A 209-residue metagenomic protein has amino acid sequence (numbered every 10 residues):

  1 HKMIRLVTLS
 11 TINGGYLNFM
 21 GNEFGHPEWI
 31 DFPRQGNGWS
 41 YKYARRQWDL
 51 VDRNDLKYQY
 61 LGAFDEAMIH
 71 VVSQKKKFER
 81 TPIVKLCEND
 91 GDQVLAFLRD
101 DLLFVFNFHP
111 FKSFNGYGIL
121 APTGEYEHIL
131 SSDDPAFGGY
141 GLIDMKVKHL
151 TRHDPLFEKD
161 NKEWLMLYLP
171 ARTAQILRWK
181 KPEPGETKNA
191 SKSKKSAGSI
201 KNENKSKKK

Functional and structural regions predicted by a protein language model:
K2, V7, T11-N18, N22-K209: Carbohydrate-interacting/catalytic domains
